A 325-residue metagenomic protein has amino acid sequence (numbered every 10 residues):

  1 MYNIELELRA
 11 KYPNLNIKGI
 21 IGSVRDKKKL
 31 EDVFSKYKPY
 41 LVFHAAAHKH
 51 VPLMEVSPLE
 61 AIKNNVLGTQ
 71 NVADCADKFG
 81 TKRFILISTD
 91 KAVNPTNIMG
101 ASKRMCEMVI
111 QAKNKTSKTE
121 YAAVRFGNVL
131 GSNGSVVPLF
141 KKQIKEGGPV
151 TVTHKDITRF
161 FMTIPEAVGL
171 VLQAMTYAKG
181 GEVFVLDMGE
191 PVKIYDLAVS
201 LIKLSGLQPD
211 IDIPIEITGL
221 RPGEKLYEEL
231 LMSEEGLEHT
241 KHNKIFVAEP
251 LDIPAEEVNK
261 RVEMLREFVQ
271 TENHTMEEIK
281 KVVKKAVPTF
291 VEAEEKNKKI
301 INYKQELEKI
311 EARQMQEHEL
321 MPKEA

Functional and structural regions predicted by a protein language model:
Y2-K38, G236: N-terminal Rossmann/SDR dinucleotide-binding element
L8, K36, P58-E60, G100-M105 (+3 more regions): Short secondary-structure boundary/capping segments
G19, A61, F84, Y121-V124 (+1 more regions): Hydrophobic/aromatic anchor residues within beta-strands of the central parallel beta-sheet of Rossmann-like
I20-I21, K63, H154, I217: Conserved residues in the N-terminal Rossmann fold of short-chain dehydrogenase/reductase
R25, A92, V129-G131: Conserved sequence/active-site signature of Rossmann-fold short-chain dehydrogenase/reductase
F34-F43, V51, T81: Proline-aspartate-enriched helix->loop->beta-strand connector
H48-E107, A112-N114: Conserved Rossmann-fold NAD(P)-dependent oxidoreductase catalytic core, especially the SDR/UDP-sugar
M108-A325: Strand-loop microenvironment adjacent to phosphate/nucleotide-handling motifs in alpha/beta enzyme folds
